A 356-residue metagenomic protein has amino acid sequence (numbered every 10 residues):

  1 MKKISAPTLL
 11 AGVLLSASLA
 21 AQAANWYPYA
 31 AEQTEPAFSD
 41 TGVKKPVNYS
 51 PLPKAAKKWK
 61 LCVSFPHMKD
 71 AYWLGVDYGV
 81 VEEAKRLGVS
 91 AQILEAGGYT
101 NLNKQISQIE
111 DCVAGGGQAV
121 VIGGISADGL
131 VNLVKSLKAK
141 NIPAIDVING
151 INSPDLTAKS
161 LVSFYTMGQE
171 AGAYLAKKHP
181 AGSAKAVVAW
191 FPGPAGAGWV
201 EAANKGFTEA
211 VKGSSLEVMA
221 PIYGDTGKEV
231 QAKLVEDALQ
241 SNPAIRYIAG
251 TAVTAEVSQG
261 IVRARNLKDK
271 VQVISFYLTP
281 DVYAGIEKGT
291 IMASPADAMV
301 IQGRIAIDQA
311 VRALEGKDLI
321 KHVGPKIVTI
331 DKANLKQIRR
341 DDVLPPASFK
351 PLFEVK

Functional and structural regions predicted by a protein language model:
M1-Q22: Gram-negative bacterial Sec-dependent N-terminal signal peptides
A24-W59, F191, A195, V211 (+2 more regions): Hinge/cleft segment of the Venus flytrap/periplasmic-binding protein
N25, D128-T166, K177, V187 (+2 more regions): Flexible loop/hinge segments that line or gate small-molecule binding clefts
A30-S50, K60-G79, E83, L87 (+5 more regions): Extracytoplasmic "Venus flytrap"
L61, F65, V80, E170-L216 (+3 more regions): An alpha-beta-alpha
Q105, S160-A186, W199-A202, V230-A232 (+2 more regions): Hydrophobic alpha-helical segments within soluble ligand-binding/sensing domains
A119-A139, F207, G224-G285: Hydrophobic alpha-helical
R246-Y247, A255, Q259-K326, I330-R340: Exported/periplasmic ABC-transporter solute-binding proteins
